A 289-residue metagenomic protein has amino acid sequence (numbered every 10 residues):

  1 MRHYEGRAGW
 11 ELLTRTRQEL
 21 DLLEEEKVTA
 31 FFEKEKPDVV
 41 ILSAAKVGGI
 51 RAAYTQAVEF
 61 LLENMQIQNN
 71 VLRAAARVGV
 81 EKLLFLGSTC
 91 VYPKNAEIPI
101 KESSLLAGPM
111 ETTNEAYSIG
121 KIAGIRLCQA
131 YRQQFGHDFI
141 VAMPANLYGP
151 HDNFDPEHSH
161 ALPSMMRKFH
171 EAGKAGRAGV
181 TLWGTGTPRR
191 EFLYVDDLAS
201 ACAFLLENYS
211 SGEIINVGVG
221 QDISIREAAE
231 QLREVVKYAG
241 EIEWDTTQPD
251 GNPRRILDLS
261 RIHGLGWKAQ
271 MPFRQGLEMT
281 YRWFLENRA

Functional and structural regions predicted by a protein language model:
M1-N153, M279, E286: N-terminal Rossmann-like NAD(P)+-binding domain of SDR-like oxidoreductases, especially those catalyzing
M1-R7, E171-A289: C-terminal substrate-binding subdomain of Rossmann-fold SDR/epimerase-dehydratase oxidoreductases
T16, G87, M143, H158 (+3 more regions): Residues at the C-termini of beta-strands that transition into short coil/loop
A52, L105-N114, F139-E157, S164-L193 (+3 more regions): A conserved pocket-lining segment of Rossmann-fold NAD(P)-dependent short-chain dehydrogenase/reductase
L61-M65, Y117-K121, D155-S159, F192-V195 (+3 more regions): Short, solvent-exposed loop/helix junctions and linker helices that flank or host conserved functional motifs
Q68, L72, C128, M166 (+3 more regions): Short-chain dehydrogenase/reductase
A123, L127, Y131, A161-M165 (+1 more regions): Hydrophobic alpha-helix immediately C-terminal to the catalytic Tyr-X-X-X-Lys motif of short-chain
